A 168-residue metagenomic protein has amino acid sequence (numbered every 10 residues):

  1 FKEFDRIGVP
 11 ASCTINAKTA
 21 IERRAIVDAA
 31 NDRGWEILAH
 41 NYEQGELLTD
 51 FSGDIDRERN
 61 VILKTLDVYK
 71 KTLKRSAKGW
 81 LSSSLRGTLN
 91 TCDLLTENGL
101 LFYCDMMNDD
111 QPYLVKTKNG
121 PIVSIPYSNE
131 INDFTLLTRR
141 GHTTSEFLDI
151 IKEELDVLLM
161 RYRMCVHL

Functional and structural regions predicted by a protein language model:
F1-G79, S84-S124, S145-L168: Catalytic alpha-helical scaffold of carbohydrate-active enzymes acting on polysaccharides/glycoconjugates
S124-E146: Positively charged, amphipathic and often flexible ligand-engagement surfaces
